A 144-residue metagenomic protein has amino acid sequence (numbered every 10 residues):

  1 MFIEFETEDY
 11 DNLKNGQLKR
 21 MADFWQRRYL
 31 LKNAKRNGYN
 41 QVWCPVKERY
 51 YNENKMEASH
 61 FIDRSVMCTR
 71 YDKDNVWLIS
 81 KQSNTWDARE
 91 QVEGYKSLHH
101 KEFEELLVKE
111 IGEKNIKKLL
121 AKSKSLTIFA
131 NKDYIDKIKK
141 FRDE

Functional and structural regions predicted by a protein language model:
M1-Y29, L120-E144: A boundary/linker detector
D23-E57, S80: Short cysteine-rich loop/turn motifs with clustered Cys
V42-C44, V66-G94: Short beta-strand-alpha-helix junction that forms the catalytic/metal-binding core of metal-dependent nuclease domains
N54-V66: Short recognition patches in nucleic-acid-associated and regulatory proteins
K55, W86-E102, K109-L119: Substrate-binding/catalytic groove segments of enzymes that remodel or degrade extracellular structural polymers
F61-R64, L106, K122: Short acidic/histidine-centered micro-motifs embedded in hydrophobic/aromatic stretches that mark compact functional
K73-W86, K109-I138: Short Fe-S-cluster ligation motifs
